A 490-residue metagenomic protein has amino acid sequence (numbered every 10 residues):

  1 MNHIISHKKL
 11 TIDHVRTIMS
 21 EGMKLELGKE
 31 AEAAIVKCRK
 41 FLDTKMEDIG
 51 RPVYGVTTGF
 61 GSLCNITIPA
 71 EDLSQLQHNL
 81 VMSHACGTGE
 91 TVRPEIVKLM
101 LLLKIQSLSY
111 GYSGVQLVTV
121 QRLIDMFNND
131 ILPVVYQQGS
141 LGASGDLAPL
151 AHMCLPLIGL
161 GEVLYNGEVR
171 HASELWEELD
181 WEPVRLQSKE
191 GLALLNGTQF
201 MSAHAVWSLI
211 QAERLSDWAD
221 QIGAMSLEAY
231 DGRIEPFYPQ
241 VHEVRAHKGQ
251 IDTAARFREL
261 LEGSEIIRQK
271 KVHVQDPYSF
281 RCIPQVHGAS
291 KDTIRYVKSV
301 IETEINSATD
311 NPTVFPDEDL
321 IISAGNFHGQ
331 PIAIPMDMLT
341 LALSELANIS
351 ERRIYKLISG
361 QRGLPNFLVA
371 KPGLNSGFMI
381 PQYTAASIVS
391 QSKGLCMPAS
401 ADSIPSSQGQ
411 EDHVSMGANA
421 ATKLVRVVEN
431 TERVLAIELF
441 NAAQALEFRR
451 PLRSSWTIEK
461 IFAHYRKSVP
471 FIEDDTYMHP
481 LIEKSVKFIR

Functional and structural regions predicted by a protein language model:
N2-M23, L27-A34, C38-F41, M46-I49 (+1 more regions): C-terminal auxiliary extensions adjacent to catalytic cores
H7-L99, V118, D125, L209 (+1 more regions): Generic N-terminal targeting/processing segments that precede catalytic cores or assembly contacts
Y54-I68, D72-L76, S83-L108, Y136-I158 (+3 more regions): FAD-binding core of FAD-dependent oxidoreductases, characterized by glycine-rich FAD pyrophosphate-binding loops
T91, G111-Q116, D217, N306: Alpha/propeptide regions of enzymes that mature by internal proteolysis
Y112, L141-A143, G373: Conserved, non-catalytic sequence blocks in retroelement Pol enzymes and Pol-derived host proteins
Y112-Q138: FAD-binding glycine-rich core of flavoenzymes that anchor FAD
V135-S140, D317-I321: Cysteine-centered functional microenvironments
